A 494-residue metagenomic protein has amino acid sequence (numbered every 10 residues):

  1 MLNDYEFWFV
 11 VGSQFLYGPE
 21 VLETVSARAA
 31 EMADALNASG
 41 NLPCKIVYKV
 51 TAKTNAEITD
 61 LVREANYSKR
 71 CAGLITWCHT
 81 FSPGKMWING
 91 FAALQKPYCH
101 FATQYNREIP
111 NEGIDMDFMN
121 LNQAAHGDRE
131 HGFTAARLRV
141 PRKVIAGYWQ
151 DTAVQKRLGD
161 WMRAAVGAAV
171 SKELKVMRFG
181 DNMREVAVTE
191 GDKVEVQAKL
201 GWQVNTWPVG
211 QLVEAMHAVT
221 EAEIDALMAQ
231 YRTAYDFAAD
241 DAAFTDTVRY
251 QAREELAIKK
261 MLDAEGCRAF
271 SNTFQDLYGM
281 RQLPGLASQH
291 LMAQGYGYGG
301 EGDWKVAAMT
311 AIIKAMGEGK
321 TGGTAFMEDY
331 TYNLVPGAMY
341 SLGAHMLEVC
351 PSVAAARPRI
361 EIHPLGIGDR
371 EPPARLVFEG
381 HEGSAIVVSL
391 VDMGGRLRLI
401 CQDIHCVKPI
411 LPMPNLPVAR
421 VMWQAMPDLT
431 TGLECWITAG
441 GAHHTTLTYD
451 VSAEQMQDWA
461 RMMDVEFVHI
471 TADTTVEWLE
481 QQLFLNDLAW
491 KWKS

Functional and structural regions predicted by a protein language model:
M1-T24, E173-N182: Short beta-strand segments enriched in small/hydrophobic residues
E23-S39: Short catalytic helix/loop segments, enriched in acidic residues and glycine and frequently bearing histidine
P43-I46, R107-A239: Cap/lid and interdomain-hinge subdomains that line or gate substrate/regulatory clefts in soluble alpha/beta enzymes
I58-C71, I88-G90, L256-A264: Short, well-structured alpha-helical segments in soluble
G90-D115, M119-G127, M292-W304: Short, acidic/small-residue loops that bind anionic groups at enzyme active sites
M228-Q230, A234-G319: Long, internal scaffold/assembly segments composed of regular secondary structure
G295-R420: C-terminal catalytic subdomain
D369-S494: Extended hydrophobic packing segments that form well-structured cores
